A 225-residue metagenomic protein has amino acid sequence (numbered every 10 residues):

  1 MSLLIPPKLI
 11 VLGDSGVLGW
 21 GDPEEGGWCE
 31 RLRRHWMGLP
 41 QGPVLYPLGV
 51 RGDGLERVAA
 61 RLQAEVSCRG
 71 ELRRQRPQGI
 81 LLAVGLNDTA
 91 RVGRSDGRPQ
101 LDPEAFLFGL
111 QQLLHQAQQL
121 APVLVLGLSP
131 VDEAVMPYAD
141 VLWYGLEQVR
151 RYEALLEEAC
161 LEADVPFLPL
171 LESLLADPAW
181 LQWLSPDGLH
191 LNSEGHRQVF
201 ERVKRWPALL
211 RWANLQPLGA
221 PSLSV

Functional and structural regions predicted by a protein language model:
M1-R51, E56-R57, Q63-Q75, I80: Serine-esterase "nucleophile elbow" of acetyl-processing enzymes
A59-V225: Alpha-helical cap/lid subdomain in secreted, periplasmic, or secretory-pathway luminal O-acyl-processing enzymes
